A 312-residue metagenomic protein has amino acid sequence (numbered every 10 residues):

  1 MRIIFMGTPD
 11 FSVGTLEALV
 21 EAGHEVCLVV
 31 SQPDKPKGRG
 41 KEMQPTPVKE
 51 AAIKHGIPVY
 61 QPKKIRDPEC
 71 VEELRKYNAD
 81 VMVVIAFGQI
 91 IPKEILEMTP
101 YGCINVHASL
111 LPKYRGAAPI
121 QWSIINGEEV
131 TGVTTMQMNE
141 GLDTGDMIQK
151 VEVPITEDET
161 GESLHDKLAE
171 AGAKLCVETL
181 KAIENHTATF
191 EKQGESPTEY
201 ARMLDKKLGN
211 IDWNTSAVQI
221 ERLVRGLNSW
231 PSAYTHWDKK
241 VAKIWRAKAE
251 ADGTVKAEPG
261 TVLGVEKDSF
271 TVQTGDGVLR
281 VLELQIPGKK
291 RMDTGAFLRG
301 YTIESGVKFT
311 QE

Functional and structural regions predicted by a protein language model:
M1-R39: N-terminal Rossmann-like dinucleotide-binding module
R2-I4, C27-L28, P58-Y77, I90-A108: Internal alpha/beta domain cores that form substrate/cofactor-binding pockets in large enzymes and binding proteins
G7, V29, A52, H107 (+3 more regions): Residue-level signal for inorganic ion chemistry
P9-A22, A51-P58, N78-D80: Hydrophobic N-terminal alpha-helices or hydrophobic patches in metabolic proteins across all domains of life
V13, E17-E21, E72-R75, K93 (+1 more regions): Amphipathic, non-transmembrane alpha-helical secondary structure
A22-E25, Q32, V81-A201, K207: Donor/substrate-binding cores of folate-linked one-carbon enzymes
Q32, P36-N78: N-terminal glycine-/serine-/threonine-rich beta1-alpha1-beta2 phosphate-ribose binding loop of Rossmann-like
N214-E312: An anion-binding loop in the catalytic cleft
